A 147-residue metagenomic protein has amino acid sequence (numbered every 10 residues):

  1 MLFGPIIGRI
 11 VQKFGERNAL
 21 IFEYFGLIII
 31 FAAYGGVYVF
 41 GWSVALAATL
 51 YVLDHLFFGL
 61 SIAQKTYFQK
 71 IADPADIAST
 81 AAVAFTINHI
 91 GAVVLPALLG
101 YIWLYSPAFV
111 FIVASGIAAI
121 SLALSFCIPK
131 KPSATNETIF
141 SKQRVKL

Functional and structural regions predicted by a protein language model:
F3-E16, W103: Helix-to-loop junctions at the C-terminal end of transmembrane segments in multipass secondary transporters
R9, V93-V110: Transmembrane alpha-helix termini and helix-breaking/packing motifs in multi-pass membrane transporters
K13-F25: Cytoplasmic membrane-interface "Motif A"-like loop-to-helix N-cap segments of 12-TM Major Facilitator Superfamily
G26-F40: C-terminal ends and interior cores of transmembrane alpha-helices in multi-pass membrane transporters/permeases
Y34, A114-L147: Multi-pass alpha-helical transporter architecture, strongest for 12-TM Major Facilitator/SLC carriers used
V44-G59: Hydrophobic core of transmembrane alpha-helices in multi-pass small-molecule transporters, especially MFS/SLC-type
G59-A72: Intracellular juxtamembrane helix-capping segments at the cytosolic ends of symmetry-related transmembrane helices
P74-A84: Loop-to-transmembrane helix entry/capping segments in MFS-fold secondary transporters and related SLC/MFSD carriers
